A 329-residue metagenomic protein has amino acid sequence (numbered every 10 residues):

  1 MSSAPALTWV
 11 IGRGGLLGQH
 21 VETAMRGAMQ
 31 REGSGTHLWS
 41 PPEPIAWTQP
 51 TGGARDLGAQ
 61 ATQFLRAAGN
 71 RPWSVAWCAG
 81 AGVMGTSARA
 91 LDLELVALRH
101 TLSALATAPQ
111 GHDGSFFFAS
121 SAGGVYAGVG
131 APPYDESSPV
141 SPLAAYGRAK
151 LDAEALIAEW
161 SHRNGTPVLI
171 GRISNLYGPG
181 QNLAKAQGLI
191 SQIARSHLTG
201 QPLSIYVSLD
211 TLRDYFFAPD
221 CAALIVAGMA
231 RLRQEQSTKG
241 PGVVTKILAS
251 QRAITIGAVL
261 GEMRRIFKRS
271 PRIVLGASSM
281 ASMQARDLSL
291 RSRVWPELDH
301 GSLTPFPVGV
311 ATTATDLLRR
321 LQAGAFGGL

Functional and structural regions predicted by a protein language model:
S2-R31: N-terminal Rossmann NAD(P)H-binding glycine-rich loop of SDR-like oxidoreductase domains
I11, V75-A79, F116-A122, G171-I173: SDR active-site strand-loop-helix element
E32-Q49, G276: A short beta-strand-loop structural module common to alpha/beta enzyme folds
P50-A97: NAD(P)H-binding glycine-rich loop region in Rossmannoid oxidoreductase-like domains and their noncatalytic homologs
S74, H100-L143: Conserved Rossmann-fold NAD(P)-dependent oxidoreductase catalytic core, especially the SDR/UDP-sugar
L91-V96, H100-S103, G130-I170, N182-K185: Catalytic helix-loop patch of NAD(P)-dependent Rossmann-fold dehydrogenases
A158-L212, A218-A227: NAD(P)-dependent short-chain dehydrogenase/reductase
Q201, Y206-L209, R213-L329: C-terminal substrate-binding subdomain of Rossmann-fold SDR/epimerase-dehydratase oxidoreductases
